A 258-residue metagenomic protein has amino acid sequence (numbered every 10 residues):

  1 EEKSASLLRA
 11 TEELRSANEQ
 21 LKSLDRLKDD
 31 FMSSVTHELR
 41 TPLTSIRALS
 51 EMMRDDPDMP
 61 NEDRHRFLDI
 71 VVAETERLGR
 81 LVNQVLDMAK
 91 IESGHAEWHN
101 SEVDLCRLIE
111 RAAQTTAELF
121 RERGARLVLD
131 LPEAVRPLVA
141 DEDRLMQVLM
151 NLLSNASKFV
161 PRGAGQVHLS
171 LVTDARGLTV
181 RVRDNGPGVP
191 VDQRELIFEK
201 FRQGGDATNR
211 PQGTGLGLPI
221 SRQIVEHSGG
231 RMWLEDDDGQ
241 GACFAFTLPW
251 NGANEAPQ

Functional and structural regions predicted by a protein language model:
E13-D55: Primarily the dimerization/phosphotransfer
A73-L78: Short alpha-helical segment of the dimerization/phosphotransfer core of two-component systems
A89-N100: Helix-loop junction within the histidine kinase core
H99-D104, R121, R126-R136: Conserved catalytic submotifs in the C-terminal HATPase_c
H99-Q114, M146: A conserved beta-strand-to-alpha-helix junction within the catalytic ATP-binding
E195-E199: ATPase catalytic-site recognition across NTP-hydrolyzing enzymes
G229-E235: Glycine-rich ATP-binding loops of the HATPase_c
